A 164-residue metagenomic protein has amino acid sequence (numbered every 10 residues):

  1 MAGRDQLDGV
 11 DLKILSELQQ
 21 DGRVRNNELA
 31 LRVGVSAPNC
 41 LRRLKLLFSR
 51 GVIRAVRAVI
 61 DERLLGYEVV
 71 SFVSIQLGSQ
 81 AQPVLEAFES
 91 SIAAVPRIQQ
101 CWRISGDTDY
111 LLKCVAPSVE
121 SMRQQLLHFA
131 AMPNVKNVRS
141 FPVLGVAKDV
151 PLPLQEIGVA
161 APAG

Functional and structural regions predicted by a protein language model:
M1-G164: A compositional/biophysical signature of low hydrophobicity enriched in polar/charged and small residues
